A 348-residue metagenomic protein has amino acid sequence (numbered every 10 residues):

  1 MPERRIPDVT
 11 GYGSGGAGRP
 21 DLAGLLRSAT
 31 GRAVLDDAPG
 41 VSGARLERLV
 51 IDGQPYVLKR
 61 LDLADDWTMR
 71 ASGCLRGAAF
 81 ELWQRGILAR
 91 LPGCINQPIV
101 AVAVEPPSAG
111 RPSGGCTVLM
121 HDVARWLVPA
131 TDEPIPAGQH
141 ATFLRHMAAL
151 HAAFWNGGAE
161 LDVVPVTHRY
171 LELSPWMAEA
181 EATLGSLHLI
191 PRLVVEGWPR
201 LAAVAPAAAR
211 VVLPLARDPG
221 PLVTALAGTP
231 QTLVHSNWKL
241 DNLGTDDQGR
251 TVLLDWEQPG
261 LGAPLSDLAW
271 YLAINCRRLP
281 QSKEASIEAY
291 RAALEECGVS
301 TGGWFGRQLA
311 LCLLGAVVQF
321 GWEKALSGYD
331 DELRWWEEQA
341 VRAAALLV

Functional and structural regions predicted by a protein language model:
M1-G114, L222-L226, D246-T251: Conserved NTP-binding catalytic cores of kinases and kinase-like/nucleotidyltransferase enzymes across multiple kinase
M1-P39, W155-L161, A209-R210, F305 (+1 more regions): Regulatory N- and C-terminal appendages and interdomain linkers associated with kinase/kinase-like NTP transferase
E81, P264-G298, L313-L333, R342-A343: Active-site activation/catalytic loop segments of kinase-like enzymes and analogous catalytic loops in related
A103-T142: Conserved structural core of kinase catalytic domains
L127-A149, N156-H235: ATP-dependent phospho-/nucleotidyl transfer catalytic cores
W238: Hydrophobic HxD+1 residue recognition
D241-W270: Catalytic activation segment of kinase domains across protein kinase-like and atypical kinase folds
V299-L313: All-alpha amphipathic helical-bundle segments outside canonical DNA-binding/catalytic cores that form hydrophobic
